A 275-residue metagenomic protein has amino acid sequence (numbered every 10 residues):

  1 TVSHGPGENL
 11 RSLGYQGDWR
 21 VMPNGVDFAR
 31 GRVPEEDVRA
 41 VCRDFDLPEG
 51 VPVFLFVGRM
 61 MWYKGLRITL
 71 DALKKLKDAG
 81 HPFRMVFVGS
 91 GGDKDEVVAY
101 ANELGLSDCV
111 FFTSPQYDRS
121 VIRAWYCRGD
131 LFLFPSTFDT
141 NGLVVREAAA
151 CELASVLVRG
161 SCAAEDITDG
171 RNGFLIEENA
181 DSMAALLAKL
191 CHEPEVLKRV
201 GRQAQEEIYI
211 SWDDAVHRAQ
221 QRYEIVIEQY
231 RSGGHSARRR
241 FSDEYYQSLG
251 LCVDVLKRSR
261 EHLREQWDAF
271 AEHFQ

Functional and structural regions predicted by a protein language model:
G5, G25: Carbohydrate-associated surface elements
P52-K75, H81, M85, G92-V98: A conserved mid-protein helix/loop that constitutes part of the nucleotide-sugar donor-binding site
V98-Q116: Nucleotide-activated donor-binding/catalytic signature segment of Leloir-type glycosyltransferases, i.e., the conserved
P115-Q116, R123-G129: Short alpha-helical donor nucleotide-sugar binding micro-motif in glycosyltransferases
T137: Aromatic "clamp/platform" in nucleotide-sugar-dependent glycosyltransferases that forms part of the donor/acceptor
A154-V158: Short hydrophobic beta-strand element within catalytic cores of glycosyltransferases and related nucleotide-activated
D169-G170, F174-A180, K189-P194: Conserved acidic donor-binding segment of nucleotide-sugar-dependent glycosyltransferases
V216-Q275: C-terminal amphipathic helix plus adjacent low-complexity, charged tail appended to glycosyltransferase catalytic
